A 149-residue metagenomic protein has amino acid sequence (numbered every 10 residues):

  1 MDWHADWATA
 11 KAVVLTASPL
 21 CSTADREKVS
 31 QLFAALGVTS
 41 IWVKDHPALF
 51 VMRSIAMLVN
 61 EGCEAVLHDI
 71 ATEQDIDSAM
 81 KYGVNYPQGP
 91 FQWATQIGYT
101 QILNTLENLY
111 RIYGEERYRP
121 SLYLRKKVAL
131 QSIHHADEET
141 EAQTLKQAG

Functional and structural regions predicted by a protein language model:
M1-H46, S54, E64-H68, E73-G149: NAD(P)-dependent Rossmann-like dehydrogenase/reductase catalytic/cofactor-binding core
V51, M57-G62: Extracellular/periplasmic ligand-binding modules, especially the Venus flytrap/periplasmic-binding
